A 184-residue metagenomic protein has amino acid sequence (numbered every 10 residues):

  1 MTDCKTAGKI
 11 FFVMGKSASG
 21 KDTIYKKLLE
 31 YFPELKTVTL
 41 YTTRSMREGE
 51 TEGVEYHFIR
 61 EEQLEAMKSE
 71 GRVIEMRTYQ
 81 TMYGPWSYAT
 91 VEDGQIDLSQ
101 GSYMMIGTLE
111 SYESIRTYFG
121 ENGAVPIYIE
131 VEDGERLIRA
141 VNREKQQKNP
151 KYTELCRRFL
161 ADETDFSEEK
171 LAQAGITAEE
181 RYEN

Functional and structural regions predicted by a protein language model:
M1-G8: Phosphate-binding P-loop
V13: Hydrophobic anchor at the beta1->P-loop junction of P-loop NTPases
K16: P-loop (Walker A) phosphate-binding loop of NTP-binding proteins
K21-D22: Walker A/P-loop
E34-R47: Short beta-strand-centered segment that lines the nucleotide-binding/catalytic pocket of NTP-utilizing
R44-Y103, G107-L109: ATP-dependent small-molecule kinase phosphotransfer cores that center on conserved nucleotide phosphate-binding segments
S102-T108, F119-R143: Conserved phosphate-donor/acceptor-positioning beta-strand/loop module used by diverse small-molecule
K145-N184: Small-molecule kinase domains that catalyze NTP-dependent phosphoryl transfer to phosphate-bearing small molecules
